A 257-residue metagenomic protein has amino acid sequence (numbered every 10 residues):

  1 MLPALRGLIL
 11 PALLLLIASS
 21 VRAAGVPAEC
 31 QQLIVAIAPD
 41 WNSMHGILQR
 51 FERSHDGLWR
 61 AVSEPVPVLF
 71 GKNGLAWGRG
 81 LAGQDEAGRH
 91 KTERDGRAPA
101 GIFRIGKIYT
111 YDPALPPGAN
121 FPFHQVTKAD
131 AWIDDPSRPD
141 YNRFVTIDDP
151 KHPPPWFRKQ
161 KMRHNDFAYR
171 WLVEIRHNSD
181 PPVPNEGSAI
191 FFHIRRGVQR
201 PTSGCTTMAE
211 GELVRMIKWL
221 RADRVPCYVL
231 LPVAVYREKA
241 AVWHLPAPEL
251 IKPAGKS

Functional and structural regions predicted by a protein language model:
M1-L5: N-terminal secretory signal peptides that target proteins for export/translocation
R6-A18: Bacterial N-terminal signal peptides
S19-A23: Sec/Tat signal peptide C-region and signal peptidase I cleavage site
A24-T202, G211-S257: Cell wall/extracellular polymer interaction/catalysis modules
C205: Short cysteine clusters
M208: A conserved hydrophobic position in a structured secondary element of the catalytic/binding core that shapes
